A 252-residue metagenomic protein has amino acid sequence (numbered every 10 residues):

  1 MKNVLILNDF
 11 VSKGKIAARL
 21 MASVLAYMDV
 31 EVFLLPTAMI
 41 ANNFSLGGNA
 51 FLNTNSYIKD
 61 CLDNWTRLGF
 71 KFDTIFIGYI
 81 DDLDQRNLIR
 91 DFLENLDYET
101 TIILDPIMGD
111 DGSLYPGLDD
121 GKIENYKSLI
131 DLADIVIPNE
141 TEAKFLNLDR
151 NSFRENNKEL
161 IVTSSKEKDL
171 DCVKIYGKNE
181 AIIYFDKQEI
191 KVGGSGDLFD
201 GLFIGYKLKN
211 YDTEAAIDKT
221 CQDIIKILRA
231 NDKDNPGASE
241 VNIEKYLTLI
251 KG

Functional and structural regions predicted by a protein language model:
K2-L104, M108-P116, Y246-L249: Conserved N-terminal subdomain of the carbohydrate kinase-like
E31, E180-I182, Y206-T220: Phosphate-handling active-site elements
K59, D120-F145: Structural recognition of alpha->loop->beta junctions
F72, E99, A133, N157-K158: Short, well-ordered alpha-helix to beta-strand connector turns
R90-D91, G117-K127, D149-N151, I183-F185: Charged helix-capping and loop-helix junction motifs
I135-I137, T141-E142, S152-K191, D234: Conserved phosphate-donor
F185-F203, A216: Short glycine/threonine-rich catalytic loop with a Thr-x-Gly-x-Asp
E214-G252: Charged C-terminal helix
